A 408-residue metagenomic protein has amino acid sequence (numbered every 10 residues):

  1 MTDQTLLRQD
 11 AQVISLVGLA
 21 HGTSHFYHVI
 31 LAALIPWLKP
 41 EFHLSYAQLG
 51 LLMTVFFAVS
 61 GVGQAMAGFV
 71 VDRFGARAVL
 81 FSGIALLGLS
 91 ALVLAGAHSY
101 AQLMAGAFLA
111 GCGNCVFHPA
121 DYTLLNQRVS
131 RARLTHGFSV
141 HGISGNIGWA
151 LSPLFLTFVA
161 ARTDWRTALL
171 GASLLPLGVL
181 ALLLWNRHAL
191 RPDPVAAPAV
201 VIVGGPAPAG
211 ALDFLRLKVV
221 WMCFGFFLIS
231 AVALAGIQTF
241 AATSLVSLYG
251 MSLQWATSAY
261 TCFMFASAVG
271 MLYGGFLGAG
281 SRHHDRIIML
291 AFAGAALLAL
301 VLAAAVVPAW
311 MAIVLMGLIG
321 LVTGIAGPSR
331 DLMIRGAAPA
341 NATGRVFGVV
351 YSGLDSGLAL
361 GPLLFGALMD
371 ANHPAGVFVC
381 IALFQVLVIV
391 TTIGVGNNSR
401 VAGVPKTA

Functional and structural regions predicted by a protein language model:
T2-R8, R191-M222: Juxtamembrane intracellular "pre-TM" segments in multi-pass secondary transporters
V29, F57-A65, W149-A150, M264-A268 (+2 more regions): Residue-level signature of mid-helix packing/kink "hotspots" within the transmembrane helices of 12-pass Major
L31-A32, V219-M264, A268: Extracytoplasmic gate region of multi-pass secondary transporters
V62-H98: Conserved MFS/SLC helix-loop-helix module at the cytosolic interface between two early adjacent transmembrane helices
G63-G75, M271-H283, M369: Helix-to-loop junctions at the C-terminal end of transmembrane segments in multipass secondary transporters
R73-G83, G280-F292: Cytoplasmic membrane-interface "Motif A"-like loop-to-helix N-cap segments of 12-TM Major Facilitator Superfamily
G106-G145: Cytoplasmic helix-loop-helix junction between adjacent transmembrane helices in 12-TM secondary transporters
H141-A189: Helix-loop-helix hairpin linking two adjacent transmembrane segments in secondary transporters
